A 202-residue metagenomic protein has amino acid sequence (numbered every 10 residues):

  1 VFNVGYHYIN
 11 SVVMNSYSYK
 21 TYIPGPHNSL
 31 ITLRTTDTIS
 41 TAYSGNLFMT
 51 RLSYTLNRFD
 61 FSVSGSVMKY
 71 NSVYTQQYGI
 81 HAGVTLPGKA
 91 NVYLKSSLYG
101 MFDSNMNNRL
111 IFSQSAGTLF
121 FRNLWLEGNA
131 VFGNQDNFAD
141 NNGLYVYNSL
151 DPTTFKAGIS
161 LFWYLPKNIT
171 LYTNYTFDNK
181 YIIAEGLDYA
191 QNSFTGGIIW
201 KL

Functional and structural regions predicted by a protein language model:
V1-D37, S44-N46, G65, K89 (+1 more regions): Outer-membrane beta-barrel translocator/channel fold
L33-T35, T41-S53, N57-S66, V73-Y74: Loop-centered beta-sheet repeat module
T50-L52, I80, Q114, I159 (+1 more regions): Membrane-embedded beta-strands of outer-membrane beta-barrel proteins, especially the hydrophobic/small aromatic
S53-L56, V67, V84-L86, T118-F120 (+2 more regions): Residue-level signature of outer-membrane beta-barrel architecture
T55, S72, G88, D188-A190: Solvent-exposed loop and beta-edge segments used for protein-protein assembly and interaction
Y70-L86, Y93: Extracytoplasmic beta-rich ectodomain segments of secreted or membrane-anchored proteins
A190-L202: Outer-membrane beta-barrel "beta-signal"
